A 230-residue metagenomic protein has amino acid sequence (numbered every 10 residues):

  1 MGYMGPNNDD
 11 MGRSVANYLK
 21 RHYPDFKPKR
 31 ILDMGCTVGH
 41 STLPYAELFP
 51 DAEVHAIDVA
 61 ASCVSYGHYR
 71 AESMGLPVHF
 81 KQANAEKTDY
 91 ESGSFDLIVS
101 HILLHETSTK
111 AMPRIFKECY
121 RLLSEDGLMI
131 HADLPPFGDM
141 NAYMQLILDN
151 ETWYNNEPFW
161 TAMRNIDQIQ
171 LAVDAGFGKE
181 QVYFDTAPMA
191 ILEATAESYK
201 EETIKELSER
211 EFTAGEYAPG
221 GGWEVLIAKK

Functional and structural regions predicted by a protein language model:
M1-F26: Conserved Class I S-adenosyl-L-methionine-dependent methyltransferase catalytic core
R30-D33, T37-K87: Class I SAM-dependent methyltransferase SAM/SAH-binding core
S62-C63, I115, Q168: Conserved short alpha-helix immediately C-terminal to the canonical SAM/SAH-binding motif I of Rossmann-like
E86-I98: A short acidic, Gly/Pro-enriched loop at the edge of an enzyme's catalytic core that lines a small-molecule cofactor
D96-K110: A short SAM/SAH-binding and catalytic strip from SAM-dependent methyltransferases
P113-E125: A short glycine-rich, Lys/Arg-flanked "PGG" loop and its adjoining helix->strand segment in the class I
I130-T195: C-terminal alpha-helical "lid/dimerization" subdomain adjacent to the S-adenosyl-L-methionine
A175-Q181, T186-K230: Core SAM-dependent methyltransferase catalytic element
